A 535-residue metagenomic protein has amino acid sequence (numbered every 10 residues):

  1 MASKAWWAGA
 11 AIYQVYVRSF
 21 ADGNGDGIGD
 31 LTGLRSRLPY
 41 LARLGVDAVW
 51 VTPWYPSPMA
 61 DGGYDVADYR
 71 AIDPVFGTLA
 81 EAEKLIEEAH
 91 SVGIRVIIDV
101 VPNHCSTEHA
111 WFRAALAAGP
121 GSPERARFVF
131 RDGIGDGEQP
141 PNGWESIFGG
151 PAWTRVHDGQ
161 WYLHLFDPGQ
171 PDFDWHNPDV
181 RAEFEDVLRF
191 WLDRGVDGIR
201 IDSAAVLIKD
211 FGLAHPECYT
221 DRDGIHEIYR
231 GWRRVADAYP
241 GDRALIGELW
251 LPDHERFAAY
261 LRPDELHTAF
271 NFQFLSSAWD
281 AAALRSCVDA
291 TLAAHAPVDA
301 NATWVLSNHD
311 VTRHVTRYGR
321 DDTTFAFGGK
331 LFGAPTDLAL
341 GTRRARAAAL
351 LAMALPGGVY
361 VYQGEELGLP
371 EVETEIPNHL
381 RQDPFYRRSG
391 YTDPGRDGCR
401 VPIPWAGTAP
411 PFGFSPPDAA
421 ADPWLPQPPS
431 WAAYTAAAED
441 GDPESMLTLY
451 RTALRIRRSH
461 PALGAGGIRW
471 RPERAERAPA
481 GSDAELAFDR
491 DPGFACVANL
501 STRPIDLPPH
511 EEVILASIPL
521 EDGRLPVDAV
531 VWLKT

Functional and structural regions predicted by a protein language model:
M1-E511, E521-T535: Active-site and adjacent substrate-binding regions of carbohydrate-active enzymes
